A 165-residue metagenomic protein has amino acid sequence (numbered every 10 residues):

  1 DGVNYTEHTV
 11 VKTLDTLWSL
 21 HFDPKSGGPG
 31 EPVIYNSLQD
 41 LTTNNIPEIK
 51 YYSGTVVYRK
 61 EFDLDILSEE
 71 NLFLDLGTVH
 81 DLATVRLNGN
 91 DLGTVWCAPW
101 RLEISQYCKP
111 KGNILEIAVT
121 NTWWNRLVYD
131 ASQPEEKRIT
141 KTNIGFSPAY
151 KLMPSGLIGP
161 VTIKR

Functional and structural regions predicted by a protein language model:
G2-T55, C108-R165: An acidic-aromatic loop/edge-strand motif
L14, Y58, D81, A98 (+1 more regions): Residues that flank catalytic or metal-binding motifs in active/ligand-binding sites
Y52-D65, P99-E103: Short beta-strands within extracellular/lumenal beta-sheet-rich domains
F62-N88, V95, L115-V119: Aromatic-lined ligand-binding clefts that engage carbohydrates, nucleic acids, or primary amines
L64-I66, Q106, R165: Short, low-complexity Ser/Thr-rich regulatory SLiMs
L76, I104-S105: Hydrophobic core positions of the immunoglobulin-like beta-sandwich fold
L82, G93-T94, R101-E103, W124-N125: A short local loop/turn or secondary-structure capping micro-motif enriched for an aromatic residue
T94-W96, Q106-K109: Short proline/glycine- and polar residue-rich coil/turn motifs
